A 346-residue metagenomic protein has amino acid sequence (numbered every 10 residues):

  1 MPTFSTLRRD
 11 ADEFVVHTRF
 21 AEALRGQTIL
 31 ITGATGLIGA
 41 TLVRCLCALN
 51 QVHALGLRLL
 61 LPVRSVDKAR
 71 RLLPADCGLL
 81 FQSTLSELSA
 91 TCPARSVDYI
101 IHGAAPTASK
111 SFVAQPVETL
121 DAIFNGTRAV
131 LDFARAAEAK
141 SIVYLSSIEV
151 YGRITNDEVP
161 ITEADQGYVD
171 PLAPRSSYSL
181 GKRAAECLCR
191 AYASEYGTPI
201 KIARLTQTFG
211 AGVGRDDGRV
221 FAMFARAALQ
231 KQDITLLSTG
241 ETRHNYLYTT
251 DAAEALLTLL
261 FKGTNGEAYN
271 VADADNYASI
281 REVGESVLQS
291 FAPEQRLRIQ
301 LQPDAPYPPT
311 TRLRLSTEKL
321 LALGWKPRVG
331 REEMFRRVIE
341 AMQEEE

Functional and structural regions predicted by a protein language model:
M1-A23, H53-L57, R331-E346: Amphipathic terminal alpha-helices
T28-A48: N-terminal Rossmann NAD(P)H-binding glycine-rich loop of SDR-like oxidoreductase domains
T32, I100-A104, I142-I148, A203-L205: SDR active-site strand-loop-helix element
F81-A122: NAD(P)H-binding glycine-rich loop region in Rossmannoid oxidoreductase-like domains and their noncatalytic homologs
R128-R175: Conserved Rossmann-fold NAD(P)-dependent oxidoreductase catalytic core, especially the SDR/UDP-sugar
I154-A164, C187-H244, T249-L260, E285-S290: NAD(P)-dependent short-chain dehydrogenase/reductase
G181-A184: Active-site helix of classical SDR
A228-E346: C-terminal substrate-binding subdomain of Rossmann-fold SDR/epimerase-dehydratase oxidoreductases
